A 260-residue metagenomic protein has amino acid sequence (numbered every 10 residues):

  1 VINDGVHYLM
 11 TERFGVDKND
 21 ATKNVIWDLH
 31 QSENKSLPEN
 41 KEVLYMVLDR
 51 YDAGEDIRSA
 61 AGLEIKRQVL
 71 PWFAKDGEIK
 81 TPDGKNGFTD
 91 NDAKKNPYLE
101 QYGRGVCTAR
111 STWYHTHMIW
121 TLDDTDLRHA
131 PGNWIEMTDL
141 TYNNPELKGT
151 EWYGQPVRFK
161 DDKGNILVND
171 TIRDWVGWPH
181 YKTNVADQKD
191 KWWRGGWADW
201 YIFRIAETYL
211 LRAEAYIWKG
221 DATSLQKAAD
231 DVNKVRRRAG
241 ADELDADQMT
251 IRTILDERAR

Functional and structural regions predicted by a protein language model:
V1-D4, Y45, D126-P131, D199-R237 (+1 more regions): Extended, hydrophobic/aromatic-rich amphipathic alpha-helical segments that build helical scaffolds
G5-H7, G240-A241: Helix-capping and short linker residues that terminate individual alpha-solenoid repeat units
Y8-R204: Elongated scaffold/linker segments in the mid-to-C-terminal portions of large proteins
T22-K23, W27, V232-G240: Acidic helix/loop microenvironments that form the catalytic cleft of cell-wall polysaccharide enzymes
D247-Q248: Structural motif corresponding to alpha-helix initiation and N-cap regions
